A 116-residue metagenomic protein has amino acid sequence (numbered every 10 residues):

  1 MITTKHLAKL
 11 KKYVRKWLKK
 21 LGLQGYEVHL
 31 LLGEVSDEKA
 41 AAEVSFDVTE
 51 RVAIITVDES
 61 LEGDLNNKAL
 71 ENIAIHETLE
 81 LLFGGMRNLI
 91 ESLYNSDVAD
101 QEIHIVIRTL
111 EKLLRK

Functional and structural regions predicted by a protein language model:
M1-E38: A metal-dependent hydrolase signature that marks the N-terminal structural subdomain at the beginning of catalytic folds
T3, L7, K68, D100: Flexible, glycine- and charge-enriched loops at secondary-structure boundaries
L10, E71, I103: Hydrophobic (often cysteine-bearing) scaffold residues that line and stabilize catalytic clefts of nucleotide/cofactor
G33-K68, G84-L89, A99: Active-site scaffold of zinc-dependent metalloenzymes
N72-G85: Active-site recognition of the HExxH zinc-binding catalytic motif
I90-K116: Post-HExxH zinc-binding segment in Zn-dependent metallohydrolases
